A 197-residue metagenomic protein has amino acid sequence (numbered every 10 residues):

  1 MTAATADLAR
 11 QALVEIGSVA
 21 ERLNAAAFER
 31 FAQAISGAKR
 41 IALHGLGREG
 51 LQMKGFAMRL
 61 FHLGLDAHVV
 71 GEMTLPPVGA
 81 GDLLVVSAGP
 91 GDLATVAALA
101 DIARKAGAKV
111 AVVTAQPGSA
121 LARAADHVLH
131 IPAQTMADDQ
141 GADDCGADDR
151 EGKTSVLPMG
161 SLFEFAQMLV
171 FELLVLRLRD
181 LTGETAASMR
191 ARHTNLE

Functional and structural regions predicted by a protein language model:
M1, L173, R179-E197: A short, charged, Gly/Pro-tolerant segment at domain boundaries
M1-E21: Generic N-terminal amphipathic, Lys/Arg-enriched alpha-helix
T5, A9, F28-F31, M53: Hydrophobic packing residues in well-ordered alpha-helices of helical domains and bundles
Q11, S18, R30, F165 (+2 more regions): Alpha-helical scaffold segments in soluble metabolic enzymes
A20-G37: A short, well-structured juxtamembrane/interface segment
A42-M168: Glycine-rich phosphate-binding loops that contact phosphosugars or nucleotide phosphates
